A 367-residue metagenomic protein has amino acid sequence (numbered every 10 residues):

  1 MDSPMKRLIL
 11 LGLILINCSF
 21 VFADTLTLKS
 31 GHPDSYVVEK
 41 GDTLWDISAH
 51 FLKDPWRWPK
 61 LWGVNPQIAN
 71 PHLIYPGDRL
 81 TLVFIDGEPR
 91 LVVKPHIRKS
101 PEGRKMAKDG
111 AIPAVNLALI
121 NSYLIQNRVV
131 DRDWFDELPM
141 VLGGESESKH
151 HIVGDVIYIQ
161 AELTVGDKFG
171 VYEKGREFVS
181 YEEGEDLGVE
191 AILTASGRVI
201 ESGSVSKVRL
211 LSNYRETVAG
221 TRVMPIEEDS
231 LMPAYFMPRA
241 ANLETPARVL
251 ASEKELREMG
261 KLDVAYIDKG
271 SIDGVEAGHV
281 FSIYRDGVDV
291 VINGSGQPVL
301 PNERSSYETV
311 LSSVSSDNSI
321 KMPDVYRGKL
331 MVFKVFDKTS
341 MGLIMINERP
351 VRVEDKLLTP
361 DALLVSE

Functional and structural regions predicted by a protein language model:
M1-L8: Positively charged n-region of N-terminal signal peptides that target proteins for export
L8-I9, F22-E367: Surface-exposed, polar/charged interaction patches used for macromolecular assembly or partner binding
L10-I14: Hydrophobic helical h-region of N-terminal Sec-dependent signal peptides in bacterial secretory/periplasmic proteins
